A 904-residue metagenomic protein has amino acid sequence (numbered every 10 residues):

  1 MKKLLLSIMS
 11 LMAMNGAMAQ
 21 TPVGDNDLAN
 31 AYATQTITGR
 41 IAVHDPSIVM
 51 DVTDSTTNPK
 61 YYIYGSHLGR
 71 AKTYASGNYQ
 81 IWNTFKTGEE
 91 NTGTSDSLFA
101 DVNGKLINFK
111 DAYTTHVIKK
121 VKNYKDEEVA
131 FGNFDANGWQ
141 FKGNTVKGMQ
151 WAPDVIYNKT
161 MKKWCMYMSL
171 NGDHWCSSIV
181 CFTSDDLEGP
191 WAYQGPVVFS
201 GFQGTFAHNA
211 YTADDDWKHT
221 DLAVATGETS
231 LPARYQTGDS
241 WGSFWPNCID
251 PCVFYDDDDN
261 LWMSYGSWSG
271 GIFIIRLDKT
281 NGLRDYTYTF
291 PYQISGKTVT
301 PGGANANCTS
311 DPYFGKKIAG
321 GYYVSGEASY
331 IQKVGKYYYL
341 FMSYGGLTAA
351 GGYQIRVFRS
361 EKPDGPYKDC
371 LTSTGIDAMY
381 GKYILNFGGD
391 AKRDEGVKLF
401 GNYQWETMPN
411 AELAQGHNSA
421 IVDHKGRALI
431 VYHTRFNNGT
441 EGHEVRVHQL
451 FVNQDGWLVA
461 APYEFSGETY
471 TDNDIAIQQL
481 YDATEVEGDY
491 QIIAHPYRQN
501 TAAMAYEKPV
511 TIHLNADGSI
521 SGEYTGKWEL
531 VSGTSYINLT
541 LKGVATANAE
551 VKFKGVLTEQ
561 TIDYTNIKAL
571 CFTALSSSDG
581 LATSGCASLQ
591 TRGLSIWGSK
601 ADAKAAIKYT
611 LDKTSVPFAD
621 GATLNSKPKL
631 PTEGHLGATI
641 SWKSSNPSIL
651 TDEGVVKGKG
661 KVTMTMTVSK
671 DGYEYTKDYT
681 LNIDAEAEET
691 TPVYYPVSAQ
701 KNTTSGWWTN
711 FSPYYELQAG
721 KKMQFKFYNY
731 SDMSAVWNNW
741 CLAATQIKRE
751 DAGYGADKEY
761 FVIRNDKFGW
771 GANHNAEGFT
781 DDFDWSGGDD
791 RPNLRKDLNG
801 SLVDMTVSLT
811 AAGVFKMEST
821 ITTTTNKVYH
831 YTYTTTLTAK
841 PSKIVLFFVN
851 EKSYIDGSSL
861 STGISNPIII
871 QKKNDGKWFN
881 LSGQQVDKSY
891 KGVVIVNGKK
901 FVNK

Functional and structural regions predicted by a protein language model:
Q20-D602, L794: Carbohydrate-active catalytic/glycan-binding domains of CAZyme proteins, especially the secreted or lumenal ectodomains
P251, S801-L809, F815-S819: Short tryptophan-centered beta-strand motifs in secreted/extracellular beta-sheet-rich domains of glycan-recognition
D602-E689: Beta-rich interaction/scaffold domains
S698-G778: Secretory/extracellular carbohydrate-interaction modules and structurally similar beta-sandwich "look-alikes"
E777-D804: Short, aromatic/His-centered strand-loop micro-motif at the edge of beta-sheets
V828-G857: Flexible glycan-contacting loops in extracellular carbohydrate-active proteins
S859-S882: Residue-level detector of functionally pivotal "anchor" positions at catalytic/ligand-binding pockets or at interdomain
V893-K904: C-terminal tail/sorting-segment detector
